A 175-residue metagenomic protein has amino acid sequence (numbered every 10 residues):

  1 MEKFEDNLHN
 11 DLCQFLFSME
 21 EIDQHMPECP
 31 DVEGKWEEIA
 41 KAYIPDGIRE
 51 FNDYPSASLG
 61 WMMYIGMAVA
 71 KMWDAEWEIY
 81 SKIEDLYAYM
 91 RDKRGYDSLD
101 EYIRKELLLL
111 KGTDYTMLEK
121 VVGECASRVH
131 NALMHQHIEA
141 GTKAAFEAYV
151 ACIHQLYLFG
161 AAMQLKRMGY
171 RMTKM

Functional and structural regions predicted by a protein language model:
M1-M175: Intrinsic-disorder/low-complexity detector
